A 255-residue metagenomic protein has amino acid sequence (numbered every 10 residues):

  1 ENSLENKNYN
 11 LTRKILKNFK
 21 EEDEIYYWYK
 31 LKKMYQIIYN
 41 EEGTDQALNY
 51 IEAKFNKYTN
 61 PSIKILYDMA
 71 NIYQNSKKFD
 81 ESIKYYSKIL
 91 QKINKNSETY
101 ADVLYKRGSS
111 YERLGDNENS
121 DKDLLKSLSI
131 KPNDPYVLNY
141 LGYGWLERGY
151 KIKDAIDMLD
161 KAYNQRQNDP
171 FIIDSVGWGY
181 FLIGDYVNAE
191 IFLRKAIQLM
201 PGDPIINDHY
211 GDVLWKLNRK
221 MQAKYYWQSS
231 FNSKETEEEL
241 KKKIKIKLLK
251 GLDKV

Functional and structural regions predicted by a protein language model:
E1, Y35-Q36, N71, S109 (+3 more regions): Residue-level recognition of tetratricopeptide repeat
E5, N40, N75, K106 (+5 more regions): Register position in tetratricopeptide repeats
E24-I25, T59-N60, N94, E98 (+4 more regions): Short coil turns that delineate tetratricopeptide repeat
Y26-K30, I65, T99, V103 (+4 more regions): TPR alpha-solenoid repeat register
K33, D68, K106, Y140 (+3 more regions): Canonical tetratricopeptide repeat
H209, K216-V255: Terminal, low-structured helical/coil segments at or just beyond the last alpha-helical repeat
